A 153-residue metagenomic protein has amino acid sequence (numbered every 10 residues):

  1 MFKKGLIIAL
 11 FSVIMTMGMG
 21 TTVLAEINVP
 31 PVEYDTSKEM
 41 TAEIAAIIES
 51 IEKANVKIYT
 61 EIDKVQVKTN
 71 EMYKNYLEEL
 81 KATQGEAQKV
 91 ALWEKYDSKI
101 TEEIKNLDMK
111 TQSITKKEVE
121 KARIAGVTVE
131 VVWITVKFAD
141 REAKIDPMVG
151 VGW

Functional and structural regions predicted by a protein language model:
M1, M15-M19, M40, M72 (+2 more regions): Detector for methionine-enriched segments
M1-E26: Sec-dependent N-terminal signal peptides of Gram-positive bacterial secreted proteins and lipoproteins
K4, F11, S37, T41 (+1 more regions): Intrinsically disordered, low-complexity regions
K4, M17-M19, Q84, A125 (+1 more regions): Feature targets compositionally biased, intrinsically disordered low-complexity regions with long contiguous runs
M19-T21, S50, A143: Generic signature of intrinsically disordered, low-complexity, basic-rich segments and short cationic peptides
E26-I134: N-terminal propeptides/leader regions of secreted preproproteins that are proteolytically removed before maturation
V127-W153: Short, cationic, amphipathic peptide segments
